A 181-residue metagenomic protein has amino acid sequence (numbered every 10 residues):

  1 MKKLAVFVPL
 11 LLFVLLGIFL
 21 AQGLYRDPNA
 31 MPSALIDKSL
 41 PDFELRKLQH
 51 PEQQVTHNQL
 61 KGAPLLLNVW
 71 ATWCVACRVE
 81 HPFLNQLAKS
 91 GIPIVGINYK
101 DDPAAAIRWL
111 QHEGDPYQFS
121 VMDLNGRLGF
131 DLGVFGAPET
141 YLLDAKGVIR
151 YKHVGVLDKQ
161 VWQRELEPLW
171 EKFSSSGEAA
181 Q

Functional and structural regions predicted by a protein language model:
M1-R46, Q181: N-terminal targeting signals for export/organelle localization
V6, Q111-P116, D123-F173: Thiol/disulfide oxidoreductase modules built on the thioredoxin-like
P41-E44, W70, V95, F130: Conserved Rossmann-like nucleotide-binding pocket used by diverse enzymes that bind dinucleotide cofactors
D42, G91, Y117-Q118: A generic structural signal for alpha->beta connector loops
F43-L66: A short beta-strand-turn-helix
A63-L65, V69-W73, G136: Short pre-active-site segment immediately N-terminal to redox-active cysteine/selenocysteine motifs in thiol-based
L66-L67, I94, T140: Hydrophobic beta-strand anchors of alpha/beta hydrolase catalytic cores
R78-G114, L124-F130: Structural microenvironment flanking redox-active thiols in thiol-disulfide oxidoreductases
